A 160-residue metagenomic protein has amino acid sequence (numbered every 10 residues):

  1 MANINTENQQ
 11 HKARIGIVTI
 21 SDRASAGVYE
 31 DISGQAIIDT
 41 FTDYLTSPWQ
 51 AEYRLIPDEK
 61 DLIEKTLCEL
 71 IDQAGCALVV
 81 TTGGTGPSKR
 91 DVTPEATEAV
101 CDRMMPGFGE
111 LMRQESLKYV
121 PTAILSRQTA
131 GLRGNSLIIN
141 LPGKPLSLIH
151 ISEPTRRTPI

Functional and structural regions predicted by a protein language model:
M1-Q9, C68-D72: Short amphipathic alpha-helices and their capping/turn segments at secondary-structure boundaries
N8-D58: Glycine-rich phosphate/diphosphate-binding loop of Rossmann-like nucleotide-binding domains
K12-A13, A74-C76, R133-S136: Short coil/turn connectors at secondary-structure junctions
V18-I20, T81-T82, S126, N140-P142: Short beta-strand segments
Y29-D31, D91-E95, S152: Short amphipathic alpha-helical segments
A51-T82, G86-V100: N-terminal small/polar loop signature for handling phosphorylated ligands or for N-terminal nucleophile
R90-D91, E95-S147: Glycine-rich phosphate/nucleotide-binding loop
I149-H150, P154-I160: Single conserved hydrophobic/aromatic residue that forms the stacking wall/gate of nucleotide- or nucleobase-binding
